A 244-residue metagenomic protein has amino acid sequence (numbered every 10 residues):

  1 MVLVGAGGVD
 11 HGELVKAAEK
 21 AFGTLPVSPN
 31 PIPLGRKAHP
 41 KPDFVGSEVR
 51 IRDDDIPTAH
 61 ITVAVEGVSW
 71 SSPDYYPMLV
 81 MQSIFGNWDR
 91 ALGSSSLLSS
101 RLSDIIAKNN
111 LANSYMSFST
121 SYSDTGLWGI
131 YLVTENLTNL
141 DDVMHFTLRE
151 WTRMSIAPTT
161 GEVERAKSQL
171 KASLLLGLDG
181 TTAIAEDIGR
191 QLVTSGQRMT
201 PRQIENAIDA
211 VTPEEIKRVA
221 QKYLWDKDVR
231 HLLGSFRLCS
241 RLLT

Functional and structural regions predicted by a protein language model:
V2-S71, N87-L92, L233-T244: An aromatic/glycine/proline-enriched structural segment found at the starts of mature extracellular/organellar domains
V2-V4, K167-T244: C-terminal regions of mature proteins
L3, V63, L79-M81, I130 (+4 more regions): Buried hydrophobic packing residues in well-ordered domains
L34-S47, V63, S83, P158-D187: Acidic/histidine-enriched segments that form metal/cofactor-coordinating and catalytic pocket/exosite environments
D54-P57, T120-G126, Q197, L224: Short, flexible turn/loop "capping" segments at secondary-structure junctions
P73-G86: Active/ligand-binding-proximal structured segments within catalytic/core domains that scaffold catalytic residues
I84-W88, L92-L111: M16/MPP (pitrilysin/insulinase) zinc-metallopeptidase core fold and M16-derived inactive scaffolds
W88, S96, A112, M116-T181: M16/insulysin-pitrilysin zinc metalloprotease superfamily fold
